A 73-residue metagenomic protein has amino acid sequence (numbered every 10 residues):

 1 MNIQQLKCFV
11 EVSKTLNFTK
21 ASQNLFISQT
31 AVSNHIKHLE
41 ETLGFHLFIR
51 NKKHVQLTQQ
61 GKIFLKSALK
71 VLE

Functional and structural regions predicted by a protein language model:
N2-C8, Q29, G61, A68: The N-cap/first-turn positions of alpha helices within or immediately adjacent to helix-turn-helix DNA-binding domains
K7-V10, E40, I49, L65-K66: A cross-family signal for key residues in well-ordered alpha-helices that form functional helical elements
V12-S28: Short helix-boundary/capping micro-motifs
L16-N17, Q56-T58: Residues that mark the N-terminal boundary/hinge immediately upstream of a DNA-recognition element
N17-F18, I36, R50: Helix-turn-helix DNA-binding elements, focusing on the entry/boundary residues of the two helices that contact DNA
E40-L57: A short LG(V/I)-centered, amphipathic sequence patch enriched for acidic residue(s) preceding the LG motif
T42-L43, F64-E73: Alpha-helical linker/hinge and terminal dimerization helices associated with HTH transcriptional regulators
